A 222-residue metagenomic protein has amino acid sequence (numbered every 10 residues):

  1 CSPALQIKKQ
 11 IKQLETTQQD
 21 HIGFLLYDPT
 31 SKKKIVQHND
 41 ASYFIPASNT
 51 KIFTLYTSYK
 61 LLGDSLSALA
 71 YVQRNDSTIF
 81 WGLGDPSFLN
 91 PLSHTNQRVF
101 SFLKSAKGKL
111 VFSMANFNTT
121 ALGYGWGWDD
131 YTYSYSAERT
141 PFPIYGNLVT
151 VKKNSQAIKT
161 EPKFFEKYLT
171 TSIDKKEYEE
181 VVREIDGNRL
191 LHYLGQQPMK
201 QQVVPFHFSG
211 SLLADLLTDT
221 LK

Functional and structural regions predicted by a protein language model:
C1, T17, K51-T54, S113-A115 (+1 more regions): N-terminal start-of-chain detector that recognizes signal peptides and the immediate post-cleavage beginning
C1-Y43, L62-S65, S101-G108: Beta-lactamase-like hydrolase cores
H21-G23, N49, S77: A common structural microfeature
D28-T30, S48, G84: Short glycine-rich, polar/acidic loop-and-turn segments at beta strand-coil junctions
F44-S58: Active/ligand-binding-proximal structured segments within catalytic/core domains that scaffold catalytic residues
K60-K222: Conserved serine DD-peptidase/penicillin-binding transpeptidase domain and beta-lactam-recognizing active-site
